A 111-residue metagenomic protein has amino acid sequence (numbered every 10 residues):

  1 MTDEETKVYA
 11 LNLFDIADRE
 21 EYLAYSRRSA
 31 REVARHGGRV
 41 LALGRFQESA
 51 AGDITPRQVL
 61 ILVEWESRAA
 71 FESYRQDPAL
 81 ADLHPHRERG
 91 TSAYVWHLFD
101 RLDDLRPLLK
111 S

Functional and structural regions predicted by a protein language model:
M1-P78, H97-S111: Short S/T/G/P-rich N-terminal loop/turn motif that feeds into the first structured element of a domain
L83-R89: C-terminal structural segments of small proteins and small subunits
